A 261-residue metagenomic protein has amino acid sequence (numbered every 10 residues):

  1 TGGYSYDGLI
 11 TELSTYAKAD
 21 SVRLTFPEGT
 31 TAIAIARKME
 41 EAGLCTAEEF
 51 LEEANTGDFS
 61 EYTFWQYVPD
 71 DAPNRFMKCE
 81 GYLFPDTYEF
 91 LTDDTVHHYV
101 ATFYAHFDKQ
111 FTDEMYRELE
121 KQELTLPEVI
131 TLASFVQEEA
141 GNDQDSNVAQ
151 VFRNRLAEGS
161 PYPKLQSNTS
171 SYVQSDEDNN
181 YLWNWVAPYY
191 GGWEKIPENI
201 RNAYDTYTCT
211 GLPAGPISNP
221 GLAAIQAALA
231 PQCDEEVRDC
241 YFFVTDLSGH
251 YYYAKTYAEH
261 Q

Functional and structural regions predicted by a protein language model:
G2-S21, F26-A32, L91-Y99: Extracytoplasmic Gram-positive cell-surface binding/anchoring modules and repeats
T15-L44, E118-L126: Glycine-rich loop/hinge motif
I33, L44-C45, T56-Q261: Bacterial extracytoplasmic/cell-wall-associated proteins, especially those involved in peptidoglycan
R37, E41, E48-N55: Conserved short alpha-helical interface segments
